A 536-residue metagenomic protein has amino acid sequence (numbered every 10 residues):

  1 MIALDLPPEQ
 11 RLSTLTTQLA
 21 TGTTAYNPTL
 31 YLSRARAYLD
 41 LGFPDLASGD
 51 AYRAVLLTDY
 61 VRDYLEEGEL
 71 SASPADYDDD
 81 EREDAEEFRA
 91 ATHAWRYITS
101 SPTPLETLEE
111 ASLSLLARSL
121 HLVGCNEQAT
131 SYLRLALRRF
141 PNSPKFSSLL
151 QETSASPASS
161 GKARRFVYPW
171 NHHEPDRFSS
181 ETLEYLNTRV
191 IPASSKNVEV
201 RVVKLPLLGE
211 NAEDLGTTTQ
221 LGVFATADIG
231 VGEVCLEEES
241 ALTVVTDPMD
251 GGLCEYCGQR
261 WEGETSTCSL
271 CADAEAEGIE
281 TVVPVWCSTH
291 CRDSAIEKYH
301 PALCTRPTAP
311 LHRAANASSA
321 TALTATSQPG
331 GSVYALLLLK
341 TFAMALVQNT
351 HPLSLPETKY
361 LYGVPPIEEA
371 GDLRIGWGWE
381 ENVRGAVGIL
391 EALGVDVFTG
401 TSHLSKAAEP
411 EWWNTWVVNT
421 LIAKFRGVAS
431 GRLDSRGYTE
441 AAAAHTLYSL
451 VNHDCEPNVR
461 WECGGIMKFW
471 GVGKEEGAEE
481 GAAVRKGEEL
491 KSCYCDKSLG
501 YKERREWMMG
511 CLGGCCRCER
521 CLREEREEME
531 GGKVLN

Functional and structural regions predicted by a protein language model:
M1-N536: Short alpha-helical interaction motifs and adjacent low-complexity tails used for partner binding in regulatory proteins
